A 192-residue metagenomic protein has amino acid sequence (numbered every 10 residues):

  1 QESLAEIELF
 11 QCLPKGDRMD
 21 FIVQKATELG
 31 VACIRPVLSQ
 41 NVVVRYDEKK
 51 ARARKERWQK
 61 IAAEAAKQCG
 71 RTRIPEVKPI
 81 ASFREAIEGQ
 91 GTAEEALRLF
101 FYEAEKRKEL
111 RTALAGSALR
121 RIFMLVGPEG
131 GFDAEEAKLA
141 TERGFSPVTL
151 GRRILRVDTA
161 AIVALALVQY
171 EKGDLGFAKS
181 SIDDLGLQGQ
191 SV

Functional and structural regions predicted by a protein language model:
Q1-L99: RNA substrate-binding interface of SAM-dependent RNA methyltransferases
L13, P128, D158-T159: Conserved residues at beta->alpha junctions
R18, E129-D133, R153: Gly/Ser/Thr-rich beta-alpha loop segments that engage phosphate groups in nucleotides
Q24, K49-A51, A113-G116, K138-T141 (+1 more regions): Short, glycine/charged-enriched secondary-structure capping and boundary segments
A81-I87, K106-K108, L155: A short acidic, often aromatic-flanked loop/helix-cap motif at beta-alpha or helix-coil junctions that lines enzyme
T92-A137, F145-V148: Active-site/ligand-binding-proximal alpha/beta "capping" segment
A134-V192: Structured adenosyl-cofactor binding patch, chiefly the S-adenosyl-L-methionine
